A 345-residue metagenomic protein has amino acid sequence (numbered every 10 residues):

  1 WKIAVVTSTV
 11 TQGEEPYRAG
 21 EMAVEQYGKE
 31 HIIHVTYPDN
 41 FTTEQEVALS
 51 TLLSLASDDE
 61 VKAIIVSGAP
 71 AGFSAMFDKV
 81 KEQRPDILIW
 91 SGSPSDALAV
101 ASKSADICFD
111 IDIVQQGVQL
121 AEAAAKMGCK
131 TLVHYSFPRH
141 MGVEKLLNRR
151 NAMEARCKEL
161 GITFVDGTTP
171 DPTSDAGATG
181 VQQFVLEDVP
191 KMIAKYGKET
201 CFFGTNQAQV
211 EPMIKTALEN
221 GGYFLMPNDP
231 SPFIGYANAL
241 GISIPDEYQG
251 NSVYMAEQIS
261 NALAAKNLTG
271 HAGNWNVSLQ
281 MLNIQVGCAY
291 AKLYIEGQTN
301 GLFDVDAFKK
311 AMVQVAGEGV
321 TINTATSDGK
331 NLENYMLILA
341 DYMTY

Functional and structural regions predicted by a protein language model:
W1-Y27, I32-S50, I65-A71: Extracytoplasmic "Venus flytrap"
I3-T7, D58-P70, I87-G92, V133-H134 (+4 more regions): Periplasmic-binding protein-like
G20, I113-D166, A291, I295 (+1 more regions): An alpha-beta-alpha
Q45-K62, K79-V80, T179-K198: Short, well-structured alpha-helical segments in soluble
V80-I111: Flexible loop/hinge segments that line or gate small-molecule binding clefts
C108-H134, F184-E187, Y254-A264, L279-I295: Hydrophobic alpha-helical segments within soluble ligand-binding/sensing domains
C157-F164, E211-Q298: Extracellular/periplasmic periplasmic-binding protein-like sensory domains
N267-Q280, K292-Y345: Segments of small-molecule ligand-sensing domains
